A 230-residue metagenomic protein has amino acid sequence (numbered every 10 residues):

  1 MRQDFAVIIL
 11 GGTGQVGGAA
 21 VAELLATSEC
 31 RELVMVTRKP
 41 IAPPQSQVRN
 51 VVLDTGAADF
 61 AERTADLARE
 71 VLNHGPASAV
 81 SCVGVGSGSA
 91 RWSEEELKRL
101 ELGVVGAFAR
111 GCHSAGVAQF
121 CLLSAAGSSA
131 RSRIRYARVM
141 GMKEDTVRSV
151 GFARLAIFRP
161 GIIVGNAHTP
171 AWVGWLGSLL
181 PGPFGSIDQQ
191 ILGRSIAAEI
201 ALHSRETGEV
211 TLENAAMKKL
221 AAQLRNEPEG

Functional and structural regions predicted by a protein language model:
R2-E29: N-terminal Rossmann NAD(P)H-binding glycine-rich loop of SDR-like oxidoreductase domains
D4, P76, F152: Phosphate-coordination loops involved in phosphoryl transfer and adenosine-cofactor binding
A6, E29-E32, A118-Q119, R154: Residues at the starts of beta-strands that form the adenosine-phosphate
V7, A42, R49-A107, G111-S114: NAD(P)H-binding glycine-rich loop region in Rossmannoid oxidoreductase-like domains and their noncatalytic homologs
G11, T37, S124, R159: Short beta-strand/turn micro-motifs composed of small residues that flank or help shape donor/cofactor-binding pockets
G12, S28-E29, S46, S129-G230: Oxidoreductase cofactor-interface core, primarily capturing Rossmann-like NAD(P)-dependent enzymes
M35-A42: Short, polar loop motifs at secondary-structure junctions
V85, R91-G141, S149, A156: Conserved Rossmann-fold NAD(P)-dependent oxidoreductase catalytic core, especially the SDR/UDP-sugar
